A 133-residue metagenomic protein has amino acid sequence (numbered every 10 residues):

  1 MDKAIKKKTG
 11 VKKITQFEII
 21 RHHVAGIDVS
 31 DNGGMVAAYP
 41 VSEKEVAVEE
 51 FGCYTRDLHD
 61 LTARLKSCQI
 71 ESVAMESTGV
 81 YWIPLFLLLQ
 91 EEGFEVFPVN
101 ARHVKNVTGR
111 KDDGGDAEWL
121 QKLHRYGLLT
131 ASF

Functional and structural regions predicted by a protein language model:
M1-F133: Phosphate- and other anionic-substrate recognition elements at nucleic-acid/protein interfaces
